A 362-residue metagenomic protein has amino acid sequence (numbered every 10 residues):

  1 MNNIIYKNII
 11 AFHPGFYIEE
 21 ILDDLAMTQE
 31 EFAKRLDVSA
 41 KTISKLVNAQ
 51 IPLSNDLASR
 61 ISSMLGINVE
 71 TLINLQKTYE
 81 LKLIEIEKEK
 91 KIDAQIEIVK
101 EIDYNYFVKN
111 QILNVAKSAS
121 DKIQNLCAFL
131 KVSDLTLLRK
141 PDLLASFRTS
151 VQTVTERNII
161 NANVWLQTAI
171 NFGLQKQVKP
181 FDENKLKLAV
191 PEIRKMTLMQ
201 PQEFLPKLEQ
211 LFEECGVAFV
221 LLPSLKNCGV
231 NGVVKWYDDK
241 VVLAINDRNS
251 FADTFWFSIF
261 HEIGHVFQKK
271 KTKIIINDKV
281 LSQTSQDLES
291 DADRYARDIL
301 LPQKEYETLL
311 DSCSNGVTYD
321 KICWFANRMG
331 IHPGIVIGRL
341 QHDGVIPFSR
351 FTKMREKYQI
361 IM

Functional and structural regions predicted by a protein language model:
M1-M362: Active-site hotspot residues in diverse enzymes, especially metal/ion-binding acidic/histidine motifs
